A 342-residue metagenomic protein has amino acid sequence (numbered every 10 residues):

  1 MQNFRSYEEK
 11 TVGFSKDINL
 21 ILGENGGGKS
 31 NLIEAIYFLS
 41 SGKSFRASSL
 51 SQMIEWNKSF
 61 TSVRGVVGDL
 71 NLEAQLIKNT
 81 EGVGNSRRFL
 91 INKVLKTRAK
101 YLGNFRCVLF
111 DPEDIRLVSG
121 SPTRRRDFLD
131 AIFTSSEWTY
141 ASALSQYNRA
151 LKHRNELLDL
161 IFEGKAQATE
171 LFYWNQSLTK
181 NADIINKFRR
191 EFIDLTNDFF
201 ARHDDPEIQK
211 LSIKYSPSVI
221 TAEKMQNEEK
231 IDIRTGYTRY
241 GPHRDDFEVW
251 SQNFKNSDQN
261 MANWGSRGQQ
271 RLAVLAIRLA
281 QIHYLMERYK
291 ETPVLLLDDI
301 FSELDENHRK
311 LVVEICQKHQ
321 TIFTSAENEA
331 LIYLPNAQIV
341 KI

Functional and structural regions predicted by a protein language model:
M1-E24, F38, K165-V294, E303 (+4 more regions): Conserved NTPase motor "head" modules and their coupling/switch loops across ABC/AAA+ ATPases, GTPases, and GHKL ATPases
K29: Conserved lysine of the Walker
S40-R124, D130, S136-Y140, K224-K230: Nucleotide-state sensing region of NTPase/ATPase domains
G65, Q320-E327: Structural recognition of the conserved hydrophobic beta-strand(s) that form the central parallel beta-sheet of P-loop
F110-H203, S216: An accessory alpha-helical subdomain
D298-I300: Walker B catalytic acidic pair
L334-I342: A short helix-turn-beta junction within AAA+ P-loop NTPase domains corresponding to the substrate/partner-engaging
